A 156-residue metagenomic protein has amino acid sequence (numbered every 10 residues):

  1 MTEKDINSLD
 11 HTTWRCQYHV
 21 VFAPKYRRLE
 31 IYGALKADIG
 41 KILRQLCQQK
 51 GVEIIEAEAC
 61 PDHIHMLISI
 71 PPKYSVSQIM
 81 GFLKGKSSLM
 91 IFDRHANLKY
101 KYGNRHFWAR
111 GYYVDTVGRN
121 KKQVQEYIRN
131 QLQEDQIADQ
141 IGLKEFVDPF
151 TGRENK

Functional and structural regions predicted by a protein language model:
M1-K156: Basic nucleic-acid-binding interfaces
